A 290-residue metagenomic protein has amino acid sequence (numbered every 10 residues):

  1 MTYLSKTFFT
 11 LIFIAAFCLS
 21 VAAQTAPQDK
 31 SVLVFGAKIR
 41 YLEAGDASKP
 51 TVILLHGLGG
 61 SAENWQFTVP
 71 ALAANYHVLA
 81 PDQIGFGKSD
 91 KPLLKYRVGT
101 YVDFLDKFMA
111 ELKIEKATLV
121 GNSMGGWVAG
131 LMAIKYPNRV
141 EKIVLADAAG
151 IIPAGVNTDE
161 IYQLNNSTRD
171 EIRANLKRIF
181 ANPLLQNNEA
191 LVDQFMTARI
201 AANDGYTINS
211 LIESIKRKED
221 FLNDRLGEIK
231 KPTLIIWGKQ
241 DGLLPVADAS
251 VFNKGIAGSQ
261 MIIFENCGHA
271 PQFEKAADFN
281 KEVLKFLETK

Functional and structural regions predicted by a protein language model:
M1-P50, N75-Y76, I114-E115, D220 (+2 more regions): Alpha/beta-hydrolase fold catalytic core
V34-F35, L42, A80-M124, K281: Active-site loop/oxyanion-hole signature of alpha/beta-hydrolase fold enzymes
L42-K88: Conserved HGGG/HGGXW glycine-rich cap/lid loop of the alpha/beta-hydrolase fold
G130-K135, E141-I172: Flexible "cap/lid" loop of the alpha/beta hydrolase fold
N166-E228: Conserved alpha/beta-hydrolase catalytic His-Asp/Glu region
I229, I235-W237: Short beta-strand/loop motif that positions the catalytic acidic residue of the alpha/beta-hydrolase fold
Q240-L244: Acidic catalytic loop of the alpha/beta-hydrolase fold
S259-K290: Catalytic active-site module of serine/aspartate enzymes centered on a nucleophile-bearing elbow/loop
